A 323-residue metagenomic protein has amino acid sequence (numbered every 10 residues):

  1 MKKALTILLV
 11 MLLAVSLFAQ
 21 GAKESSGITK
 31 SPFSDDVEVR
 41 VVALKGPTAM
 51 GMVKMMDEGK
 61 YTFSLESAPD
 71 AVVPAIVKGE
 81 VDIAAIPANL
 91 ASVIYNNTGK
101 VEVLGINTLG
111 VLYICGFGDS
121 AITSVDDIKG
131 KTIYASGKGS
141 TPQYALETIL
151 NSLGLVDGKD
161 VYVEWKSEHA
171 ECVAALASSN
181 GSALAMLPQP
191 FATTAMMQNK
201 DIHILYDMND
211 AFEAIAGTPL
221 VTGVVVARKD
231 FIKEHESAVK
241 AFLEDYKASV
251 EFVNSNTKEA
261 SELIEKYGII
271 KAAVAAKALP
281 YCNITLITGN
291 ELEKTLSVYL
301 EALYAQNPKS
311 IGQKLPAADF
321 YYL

Functional and structural regions predicted by a protein language model:
M1-E38, T62: Short, low-complexity disordered leader/linker segments with a strong preference for bacterial N-terminal type II
G27-V156, V163, A183, Q189 (+1 more regions): Short, glycine-/small- and polar/acidic-enriched structural segments that line small-molecule recognition paths
M56, E80, A85, Y95-T98 (+9 more regions): Sec/Tat-exported extracytoplasmic proteins
A71-V72, E168-C172: Short acidic active-site motifs
A88-L90, E171-L263: Pocket-lining segment of extracytoplasmic ligand-binding domains
D157-V161, G268-L279, I311-A317: Short, surface-exposed acidic
I232-Q306: Secondary-structure end/capping motifs
S297, E301-L323: Conserved C-terminal helix/tail region of periplasmic/extracytoplasmic solute-binding proteins
